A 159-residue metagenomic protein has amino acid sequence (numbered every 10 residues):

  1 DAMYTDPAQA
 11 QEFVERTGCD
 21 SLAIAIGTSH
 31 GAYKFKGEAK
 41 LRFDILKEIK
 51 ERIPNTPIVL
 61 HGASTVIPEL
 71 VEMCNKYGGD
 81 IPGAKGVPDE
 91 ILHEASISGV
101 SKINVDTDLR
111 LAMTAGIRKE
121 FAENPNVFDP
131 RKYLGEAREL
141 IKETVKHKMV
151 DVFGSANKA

Functional and structural regions predicted by a protein language model:
D1-P57, P68-M73, Y77-G83, D89 (+4 more regions): Alpha/beta enzyme core
I26-H30, S64-V66, T107-L111: Glycine-rich beta-alpha junction loops
K76, V87-A159: C-terminal alpha-helical cap/extension of soluble enzyme domains
